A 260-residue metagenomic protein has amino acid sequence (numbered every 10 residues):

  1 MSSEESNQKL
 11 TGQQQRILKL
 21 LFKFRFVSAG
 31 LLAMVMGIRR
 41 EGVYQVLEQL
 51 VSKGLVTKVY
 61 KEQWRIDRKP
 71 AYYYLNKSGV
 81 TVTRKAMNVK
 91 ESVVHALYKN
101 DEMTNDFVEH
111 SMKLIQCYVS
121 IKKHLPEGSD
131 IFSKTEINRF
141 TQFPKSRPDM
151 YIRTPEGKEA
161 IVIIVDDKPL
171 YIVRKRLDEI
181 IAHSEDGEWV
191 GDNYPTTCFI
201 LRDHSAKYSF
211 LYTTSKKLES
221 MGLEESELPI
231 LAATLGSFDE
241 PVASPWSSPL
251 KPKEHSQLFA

Functional and structural regions predicted by a protein language model:
M1-V94, N100-D101: Nuclease-adjacent, charged terminal/linker segments that flank catalytic cores
T11, Q15-L18, S28-A29, V190-T196 (+1 more regions): Non-catalytic C-terminal interaction segments of nucleic acid-processing enzymes
V35-E41, R139-F143, L170-Y171, S205-A206: Acidic-and-aromatic substrate-binding clefts and catalytic sites of carbohydrate-active enzymes
T83-I131: Amphipathic alpha-helical dimerization/coiled-coil segments that flank or bridge DNA-binding/regulatory modules
D106-E109, Y118-G157, D166-D178: Active-site metal-binding core of divalent-cation-utilizing nuclease and nuclease-like domains
A160-V162: Short, aliphatic-rich beta-strand segments
R176-T196: Acidic, metal/cofactor-coordinating or nucleic-acid-engaging core segments within structured domains
